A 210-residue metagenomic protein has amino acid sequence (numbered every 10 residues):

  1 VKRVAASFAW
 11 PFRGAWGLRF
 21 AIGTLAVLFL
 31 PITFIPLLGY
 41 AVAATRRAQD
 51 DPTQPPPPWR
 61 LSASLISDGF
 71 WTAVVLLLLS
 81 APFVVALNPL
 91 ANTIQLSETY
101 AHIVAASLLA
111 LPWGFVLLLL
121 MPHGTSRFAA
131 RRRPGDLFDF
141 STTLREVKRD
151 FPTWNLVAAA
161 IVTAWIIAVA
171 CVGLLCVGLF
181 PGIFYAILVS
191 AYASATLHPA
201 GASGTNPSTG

Functional and structural regions predicted by a protein language model:
K2-R13, R19, G23-Q54, A63-G114: Short, small/hydrophobic-residue-rich motifs at membrane-helix boundaries and re-entrant hairpins of integral membrane
K2-V27, W59-P82, L117-A170, S194-H198 (+1 more regions): Interfacial aromatic "cap" segments that immediately flank transmembrane helices in multipass membrane proteins
V27-D50, E98-L137, I161, W165-G204: Selective recognition of hydrophobic, aromatic-rich stretches within alpha-helical transmembrane segments of polytopic
